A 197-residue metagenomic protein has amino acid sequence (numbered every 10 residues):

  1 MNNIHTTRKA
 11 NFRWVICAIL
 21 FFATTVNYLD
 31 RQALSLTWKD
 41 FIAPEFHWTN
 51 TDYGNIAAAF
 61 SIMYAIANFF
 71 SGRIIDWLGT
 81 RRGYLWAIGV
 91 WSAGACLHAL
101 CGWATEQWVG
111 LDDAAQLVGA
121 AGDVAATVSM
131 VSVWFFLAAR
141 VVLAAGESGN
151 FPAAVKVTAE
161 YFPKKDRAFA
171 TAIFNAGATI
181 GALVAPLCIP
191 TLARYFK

Functional and structural regions predicted by a protein language model:
V15-N50: Extracytoplasmic
Q32, S61-F69, A182-L183: Residue-level signature of mid-helix packing/kink "hotspots" within the transmembrane helices of 12-pass Major
T37-A65, D112-V118, V128-V131: Extracellular/periplasmic helix-loop-helix junction of adjacent transmembrane segments in MFS-like secondary
A67-G79: Helix-to-loop junctions at the C-terminal end of transmembrane segments in multipass secondary transporters
G89-S129: C-terminal ends and interior cores of transmembrane alpha-helices in multi-pass membrane transporters/permeases
A139-G177: Cytoplasmic helix-loop-helix junction between adjacent transmembrane helices in 12-TM secondary transporters
A178-K197: Helix-loop-helix hairpin linking two adjacent transmembrane segments in secondary transporters
